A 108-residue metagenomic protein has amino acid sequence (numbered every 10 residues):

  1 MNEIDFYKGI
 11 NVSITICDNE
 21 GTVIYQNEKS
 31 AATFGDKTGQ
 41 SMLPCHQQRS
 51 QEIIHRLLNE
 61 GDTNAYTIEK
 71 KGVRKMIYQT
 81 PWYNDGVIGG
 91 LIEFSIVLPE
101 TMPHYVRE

Functional and structural regions predicted by a protein language model:
M1, R107-E108: C-terminal end-of-chain micro-motif
M1-Y25: Sensory modules in modular signal-transduction proteins
K29-R107: Sensory/regulatory domains in signal-transduction proteins
